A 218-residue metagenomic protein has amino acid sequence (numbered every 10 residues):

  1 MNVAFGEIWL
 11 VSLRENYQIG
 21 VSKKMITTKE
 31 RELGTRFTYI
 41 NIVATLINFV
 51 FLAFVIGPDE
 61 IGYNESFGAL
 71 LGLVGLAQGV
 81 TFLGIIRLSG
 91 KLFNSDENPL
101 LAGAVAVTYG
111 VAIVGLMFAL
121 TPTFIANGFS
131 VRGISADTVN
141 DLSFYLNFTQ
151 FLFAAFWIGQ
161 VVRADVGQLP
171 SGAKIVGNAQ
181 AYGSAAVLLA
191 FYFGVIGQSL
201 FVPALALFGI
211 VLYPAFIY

Functional and structural regions predicted by a protein language model:
I26-Y218: Hydrophobic, aromatic-enriched alpha-helical segments typical of multi-pass transmembrane helices
